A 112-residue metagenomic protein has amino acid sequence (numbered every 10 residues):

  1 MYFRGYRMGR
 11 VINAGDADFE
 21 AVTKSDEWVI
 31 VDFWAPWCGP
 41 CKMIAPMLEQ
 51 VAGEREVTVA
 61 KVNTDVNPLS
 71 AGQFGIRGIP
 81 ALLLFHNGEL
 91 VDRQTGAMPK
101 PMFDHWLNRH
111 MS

Functional and structural regions predicted by a protein language model:
Y2-K24: N-terminal "domain-start" segment that seeds a small globular fold
F3, Q73-F74, K100: Chalcogenol-based redox active-site neighborhoods
I12-G15, F33, A45-L69, I76: Thiol-based oxidoreductase modules, predominantly thioredoxin-like and allied folds used for disulfide exchange
A17-A21, V66-S70, P101: Short loop/turn elements that flank and shape the SAM/SAH-binding pocket of Class I
K24-P36: Short active-site neighborhood of thiol/selenol oxidoreductases, capturing the structured segment around
C38-C41: Short cysteine clusters
F74-L83: Structural micro-motif
L84-S112: Non-catalytic, surface beta->alpha helical segment in thiol-disulfide oxidoreductase systems
